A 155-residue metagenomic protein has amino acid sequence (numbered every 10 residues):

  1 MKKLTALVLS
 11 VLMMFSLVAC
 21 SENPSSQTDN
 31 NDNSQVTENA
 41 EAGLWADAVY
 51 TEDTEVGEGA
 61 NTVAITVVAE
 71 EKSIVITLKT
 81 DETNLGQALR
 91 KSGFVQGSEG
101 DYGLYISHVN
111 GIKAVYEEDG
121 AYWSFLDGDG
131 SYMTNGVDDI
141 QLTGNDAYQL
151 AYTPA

Functional and structural regions predicted by a protein language model:
K2-S10, S16, C20-A155: Ubiquitin-like/PB1-type beta-grasp interaction modules and other compact soluble beta-rich domains
